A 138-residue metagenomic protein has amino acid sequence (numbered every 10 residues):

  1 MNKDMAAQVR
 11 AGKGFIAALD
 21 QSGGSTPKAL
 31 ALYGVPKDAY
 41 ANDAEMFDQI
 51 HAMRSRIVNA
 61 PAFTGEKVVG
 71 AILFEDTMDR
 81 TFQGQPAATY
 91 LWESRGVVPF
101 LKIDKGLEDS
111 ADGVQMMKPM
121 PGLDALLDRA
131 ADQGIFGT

Functional and structural regions predicted by a protein language model:
M1-F136: Alpha/beta catalytic barrel-like cores
